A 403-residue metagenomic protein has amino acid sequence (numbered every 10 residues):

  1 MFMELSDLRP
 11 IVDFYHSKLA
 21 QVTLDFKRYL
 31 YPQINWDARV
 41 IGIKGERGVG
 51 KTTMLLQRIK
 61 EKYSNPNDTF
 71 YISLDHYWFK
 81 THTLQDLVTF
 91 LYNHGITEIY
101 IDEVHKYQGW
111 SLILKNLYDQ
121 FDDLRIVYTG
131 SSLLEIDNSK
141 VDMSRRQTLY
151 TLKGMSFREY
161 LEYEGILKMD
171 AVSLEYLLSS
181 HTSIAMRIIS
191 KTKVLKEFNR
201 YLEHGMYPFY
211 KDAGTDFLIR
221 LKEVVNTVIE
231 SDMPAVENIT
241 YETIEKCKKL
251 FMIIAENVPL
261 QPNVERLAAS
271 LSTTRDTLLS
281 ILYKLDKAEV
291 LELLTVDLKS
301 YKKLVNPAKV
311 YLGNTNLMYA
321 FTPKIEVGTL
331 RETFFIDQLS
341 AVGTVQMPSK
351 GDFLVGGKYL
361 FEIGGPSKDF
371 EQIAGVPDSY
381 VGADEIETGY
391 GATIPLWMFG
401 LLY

Functional and structural regions predicted by a protein language model:
M1-Q21, Q57, E61, Y283 (+1 more regions): A cross-kingdom feature that marks ATP-driven nucleic-acid transaction machinery
F2-D13, S17, S131, D137-E245 (+1 more regions): Interdomain motor-coupling "hinge/lid" segment immediately C-terminal to the ATP-binding subdomain of NTP-driven enzymes
K18-W36: Pre-Walker A adenine-sensing motif
I43: Hydrophobic anchor at the beta1->P-loop junction of P-loop NTPases
K51-T52: Conserved lysine of the Walker
P66-E98: Short glycine-rich substrate-engagement loop in P-loop NTPases that contacts/grips substrate
Y100, R125-S131, T151: Structural recognition of the conserved hydrophobic beta-strand(s) that form the central parallel beta-sheet of P-loop
F209-S349: Accessory nucleic acid-recognition modules appended to NTPase machines
